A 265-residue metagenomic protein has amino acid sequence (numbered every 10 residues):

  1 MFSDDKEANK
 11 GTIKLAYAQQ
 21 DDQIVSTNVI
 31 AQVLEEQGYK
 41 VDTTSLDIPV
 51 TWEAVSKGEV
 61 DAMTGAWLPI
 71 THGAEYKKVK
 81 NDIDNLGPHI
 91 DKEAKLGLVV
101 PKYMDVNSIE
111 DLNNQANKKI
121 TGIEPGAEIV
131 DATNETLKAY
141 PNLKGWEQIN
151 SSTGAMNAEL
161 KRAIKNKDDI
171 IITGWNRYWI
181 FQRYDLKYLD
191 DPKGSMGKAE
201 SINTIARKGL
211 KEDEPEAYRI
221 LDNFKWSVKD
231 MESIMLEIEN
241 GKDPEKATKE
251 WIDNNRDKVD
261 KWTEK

Functional and structural regions predicted by a protein language model:
E7-D22, L34, Y39-T44, N117-T121 (+1 more regions): Short, well-ordered beta-strand elements
G11-I13, D21-I24, T136-K144, T153-K167 (+3 more regions): An extracytoplasmic/periplasmic, membrane-proximal ligand-sensing/linker region
A18-D21, D42-A54, Q148-E159: Short helix-initiation/N-cap motifs at beta->coil->alpha
T27, D47-N81, A158-E159, W179-Y184: Pocket-flanking alpha-helical
V29-Q37, A116, G122-Q148, D253: Ligand-binding cleft/hinge of the Venus flytrap
V60-T64, A132-G194: Ligand-binding pocket segment of bilobal, Venus flytrap-like solute-binding proteins
K80-I129: A conserved helix-loop-strand patch within extracytoplasmic ligand-binding domains of the periplasmic binding
K95-D105, E200-E214: A bilobed periplasmic-binding-protein/Venus flytrap-type ligand-binding module shared by bacterial periplasmic
